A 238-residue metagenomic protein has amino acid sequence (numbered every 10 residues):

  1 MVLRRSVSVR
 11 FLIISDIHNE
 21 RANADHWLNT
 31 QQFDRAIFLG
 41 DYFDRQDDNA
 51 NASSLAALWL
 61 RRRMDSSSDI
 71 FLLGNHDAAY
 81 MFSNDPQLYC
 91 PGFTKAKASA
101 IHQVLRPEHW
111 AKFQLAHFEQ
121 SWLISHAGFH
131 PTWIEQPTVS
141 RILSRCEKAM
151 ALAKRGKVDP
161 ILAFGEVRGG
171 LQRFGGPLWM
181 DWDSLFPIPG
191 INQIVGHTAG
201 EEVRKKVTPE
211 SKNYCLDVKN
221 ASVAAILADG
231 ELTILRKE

Functional and structural regions predicted by a protein language model:
V7-L12: Extreme N-terminal starter segment of soluble prokaryotic enzymes
I13-S15, A36-G40, F71-N75, S125 (+2 more regions): Active-site neighborhood of phospho(di)ester-bond hydrolases with catalytic His/Asp-centered motifs
I14, N19-L105: Core catalytic region of metal-dependent phosphoesterases/phosphodiesterases, especially metallo-beta-lactamase-like
H18-N23, D44-D47, H76-F82, H130-T132 (+3 more regions): Active-site environment of divalent metal-dependent phosphoester hydrolases
F33, P189-I191: Short, high-confidence coil segments that cap the C-terminus of an alpha-helix and link into the following beta-strand
S68-L73, D77-K148: Flexible, acidic/histidine-containing loops and adjacent segments that form or flank the divalent-metal
Q114, F118-P189: Active-site-proximal loop/helix segment associated with metal-binding centers of metalloenzymes
E202-E238: Binuclear metal-dependent phosphoesterase catalytic core
